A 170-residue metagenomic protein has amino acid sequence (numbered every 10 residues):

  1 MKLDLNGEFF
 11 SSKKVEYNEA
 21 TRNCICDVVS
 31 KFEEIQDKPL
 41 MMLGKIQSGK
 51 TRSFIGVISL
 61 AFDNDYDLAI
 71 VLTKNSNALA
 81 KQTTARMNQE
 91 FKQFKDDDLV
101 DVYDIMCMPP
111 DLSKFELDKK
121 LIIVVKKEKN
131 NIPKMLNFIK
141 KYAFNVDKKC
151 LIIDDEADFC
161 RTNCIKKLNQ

Functional and structural regions predicted by a protein language model:
M1-Q170: RecA-like P-loop NTPase motor core of helicase/translocase proteins
